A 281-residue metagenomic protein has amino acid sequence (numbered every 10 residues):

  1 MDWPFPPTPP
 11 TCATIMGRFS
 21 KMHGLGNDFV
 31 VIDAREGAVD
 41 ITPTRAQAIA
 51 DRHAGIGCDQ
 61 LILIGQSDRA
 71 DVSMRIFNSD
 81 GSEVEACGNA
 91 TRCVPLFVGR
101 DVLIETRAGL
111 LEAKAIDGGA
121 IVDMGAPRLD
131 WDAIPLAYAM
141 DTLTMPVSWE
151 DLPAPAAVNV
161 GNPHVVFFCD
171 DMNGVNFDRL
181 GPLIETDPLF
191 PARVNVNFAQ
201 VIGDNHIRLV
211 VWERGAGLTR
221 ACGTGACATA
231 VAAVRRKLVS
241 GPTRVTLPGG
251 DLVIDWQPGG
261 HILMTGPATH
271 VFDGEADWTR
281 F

Functional and structural regions predicted by a protein language model:
M1-P7, D132, L143, E150 (+1 more regions): Compositionally biased, intrinsically disordered/low-complexity regions enriched for serine, proline and threonine
W3-G118, V166-F281: A glycine-rich beta-to-alpha transition motif near the start of alpha/beta enzyme domains, typified by
F5-T11, R128, L136, A156: Generic low-complexity segments that are intrinsically disordered, proline-rich and/or Lys/Arg-biased
L25, P127, P163: Short glycine-rich anion-binding loops that position phosphate/pyrophosphate groups of nucleotides and phosphorylated
R100-A139, L143: Hydrophobic alpha-helical segments and helix pairs
D123, P155-N159, R208-V210: Active-site-proximal beta-strand elements of phosphoester/diester hydrolases
L143-G174: Internal active-site segments that recognize and position negatively charged phosphoryl groups and nucleotide moieties
